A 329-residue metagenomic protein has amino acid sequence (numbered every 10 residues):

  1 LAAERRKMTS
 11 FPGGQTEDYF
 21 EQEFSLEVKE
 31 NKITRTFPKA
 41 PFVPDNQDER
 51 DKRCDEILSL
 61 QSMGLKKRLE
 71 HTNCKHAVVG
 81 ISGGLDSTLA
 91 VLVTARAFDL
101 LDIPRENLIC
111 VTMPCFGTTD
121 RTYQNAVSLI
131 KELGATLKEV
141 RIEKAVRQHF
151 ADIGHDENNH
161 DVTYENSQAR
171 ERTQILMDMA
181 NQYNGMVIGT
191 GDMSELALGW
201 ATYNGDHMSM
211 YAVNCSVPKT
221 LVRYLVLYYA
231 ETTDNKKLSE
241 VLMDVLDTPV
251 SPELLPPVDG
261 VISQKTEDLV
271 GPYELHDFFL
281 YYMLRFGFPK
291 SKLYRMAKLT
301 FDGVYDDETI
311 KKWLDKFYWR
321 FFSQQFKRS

Functional and structural regions predicted by a protein language model:
A2-G83, S87-S329: ATP/NTP-dependent adenylation/nucleotidyl-transfer catalytic domains that generate, transfer, or process NMP-activated
